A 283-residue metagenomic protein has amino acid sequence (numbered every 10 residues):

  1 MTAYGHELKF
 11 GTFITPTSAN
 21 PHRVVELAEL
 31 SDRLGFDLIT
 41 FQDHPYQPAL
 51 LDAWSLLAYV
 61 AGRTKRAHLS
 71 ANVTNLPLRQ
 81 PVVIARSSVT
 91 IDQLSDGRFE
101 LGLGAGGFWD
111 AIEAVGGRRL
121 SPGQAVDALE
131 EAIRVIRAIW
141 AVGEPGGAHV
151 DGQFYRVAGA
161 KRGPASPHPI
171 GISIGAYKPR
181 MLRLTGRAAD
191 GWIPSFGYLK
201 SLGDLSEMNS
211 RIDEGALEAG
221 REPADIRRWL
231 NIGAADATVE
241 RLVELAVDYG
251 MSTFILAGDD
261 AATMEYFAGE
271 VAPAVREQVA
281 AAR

Functional and structural regions predicted by a protein language model:
M1-P16, G107-E113, E144, H149-I170 (+1 more regions): N-terminal small/glycine-rich loop or linker at the start of catalytic domains across soluble metabolic enzymes
M1-T64, I170, A257-D259, A282: N-terminal beta1-alpha1-beta2 module of alpha/beta enzyme domains
Y4-P21, L78-A148, F196-K200, Y266: Flexible, glycine-rich active-site loops centered on histidine and acidic residues that chelate a metal or position
F10-H22, T74-V82, S166-Y177, N231-A237 (+1 more regions): Active-site mouth loops of central-metabolism enzymes
F10-I14, I39-F41, H68-N72, F99-L103 (+4 more regions): Hydrophobic faces of well-ordered beta-strands that scaffold small-molecule active sites in alpha/beta enzyme cores
A19-S31, V83-S87, I174-R187, D236-V247: Short, acidic/polar
S31, G35, D43, V60 (+10 more regions): Conserved, mostly hydrophobic/aromatic
S121, A125-A138, S201-D213, D260-R283: C-terminal helical cap(s) of enzyme catalytic domains, especially alpha/beta-barrels
